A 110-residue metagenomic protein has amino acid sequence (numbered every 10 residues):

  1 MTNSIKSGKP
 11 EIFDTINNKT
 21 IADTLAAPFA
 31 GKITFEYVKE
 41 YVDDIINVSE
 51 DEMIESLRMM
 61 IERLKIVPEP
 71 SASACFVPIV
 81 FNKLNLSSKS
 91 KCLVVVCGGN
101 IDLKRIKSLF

Functional and structural regions predicted by a protein language model:
M1-E40, S88-F110: Glycine-rich phosphate/pyrophosphate-binding loop at beta-loop-alpha junctions
G31-K89: Active-site-adjacent helical/loop segments in soluble small-molecule enzymes
